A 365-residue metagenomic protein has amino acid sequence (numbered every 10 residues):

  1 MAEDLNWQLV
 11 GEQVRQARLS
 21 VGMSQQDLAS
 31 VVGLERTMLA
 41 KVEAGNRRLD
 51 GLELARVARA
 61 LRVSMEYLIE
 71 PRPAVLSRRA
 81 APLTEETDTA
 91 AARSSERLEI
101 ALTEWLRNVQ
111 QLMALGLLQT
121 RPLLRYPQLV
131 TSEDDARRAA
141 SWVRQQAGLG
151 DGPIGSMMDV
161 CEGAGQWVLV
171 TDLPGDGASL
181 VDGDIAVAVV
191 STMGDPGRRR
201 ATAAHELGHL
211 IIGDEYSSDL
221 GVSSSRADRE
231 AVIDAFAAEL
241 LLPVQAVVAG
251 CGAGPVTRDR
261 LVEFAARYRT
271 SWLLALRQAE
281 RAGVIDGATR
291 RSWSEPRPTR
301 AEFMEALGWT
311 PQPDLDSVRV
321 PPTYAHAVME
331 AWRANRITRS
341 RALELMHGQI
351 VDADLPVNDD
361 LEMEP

Functional and structural regions predicted by a protein language model:
M1-P365: Short juxta-domain linker segments that transition from a proline/glycine-rich, charged coil into a short amphipathic
